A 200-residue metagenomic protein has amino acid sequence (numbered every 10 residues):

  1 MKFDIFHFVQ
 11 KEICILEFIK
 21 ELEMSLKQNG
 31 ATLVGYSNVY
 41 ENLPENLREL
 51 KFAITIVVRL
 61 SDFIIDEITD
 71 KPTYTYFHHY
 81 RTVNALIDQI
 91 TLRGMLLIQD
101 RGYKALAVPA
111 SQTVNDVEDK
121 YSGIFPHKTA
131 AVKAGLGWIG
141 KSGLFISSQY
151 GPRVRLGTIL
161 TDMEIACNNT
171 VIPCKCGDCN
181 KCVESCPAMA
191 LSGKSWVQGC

Functional and structural regions predicted by a protein language model:
K2-Q89: Non-catalytic, usually N-terminal nucleic-acid engagement modules in DNA/RNA processing proteins
N42-E45, T82-V83, I87-C200: Catalytic cores of enzyme domains
